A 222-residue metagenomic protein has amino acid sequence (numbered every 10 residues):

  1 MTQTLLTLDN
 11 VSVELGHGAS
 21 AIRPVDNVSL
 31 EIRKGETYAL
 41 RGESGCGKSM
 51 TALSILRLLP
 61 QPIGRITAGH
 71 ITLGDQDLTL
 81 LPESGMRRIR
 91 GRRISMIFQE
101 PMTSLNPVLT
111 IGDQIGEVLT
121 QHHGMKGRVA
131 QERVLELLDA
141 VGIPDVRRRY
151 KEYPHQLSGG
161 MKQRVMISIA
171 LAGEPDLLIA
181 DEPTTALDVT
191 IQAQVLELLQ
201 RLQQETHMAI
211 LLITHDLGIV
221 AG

Functional and structural regions predicted by a protein language model:
T2-L5, E14-N27, L58-G64, P82-M86 (+2 more regions): A short, flexible loop at the N-terminus of ABC-type nucleotide-binding domains that lies
R41-E43: The feature captures the beta-strand-to-loop junction immediately N-terminal to the Walker
I66-D77: Conserved ABC transporter NBD signature motif
Q76-D77, V129-R148: Conserved ABC ATPase "signature" region
I115, I167, L178, I191 (+1 more regions): Hydrophobic anchor residue at the start of the ABC signature
A172-D176: A short, proline-enriched helix->beta-strand linker immediately N-terminal to the Walker B motif in ABC-type P-loop
A193-H207, G218: Helical segment within the ABC ATPase nucleotide-binding domain
